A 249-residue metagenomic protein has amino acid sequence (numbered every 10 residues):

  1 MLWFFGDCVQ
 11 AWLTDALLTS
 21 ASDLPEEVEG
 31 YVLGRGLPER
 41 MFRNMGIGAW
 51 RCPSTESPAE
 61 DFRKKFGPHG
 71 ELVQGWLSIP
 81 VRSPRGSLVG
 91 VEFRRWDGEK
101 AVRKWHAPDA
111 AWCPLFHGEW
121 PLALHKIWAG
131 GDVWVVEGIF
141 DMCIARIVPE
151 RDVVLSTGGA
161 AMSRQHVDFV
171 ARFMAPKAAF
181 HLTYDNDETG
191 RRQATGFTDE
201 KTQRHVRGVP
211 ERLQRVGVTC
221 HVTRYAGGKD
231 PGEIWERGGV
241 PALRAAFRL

Functional and structural regions predicted by a protein language model:
M1-S78, R82-R85, M174, Q214-R215 (+1 more regions): TOPRIM metal-binding catalytic domain and adjacent DNA-binding surface shared by DnaG-type primases
F5, V9-Q10, A16, E29 (+4 more regions): Short, functionally important structural connectors and interaction interfaces within domains
G6-Q10, T14-D15, A21-E27, P38-M41 (+9 more regions): General structural signal for secondary-structure boundaries
G30, N44-G46, W76, R95 (+7 more regions): Residue-level preference for alpha-helix termini and adjacent loops
V32, G130-V133, I139-L249: TOPRIM fold recognition
R40, K100, A110, A226-K229: Residue-level signal for pocket-adjacent positions within structured domains
A49, P80, A123, G228-D230 (+1 more regions): Short, solvent-exposed coil/turn linker segments
P53-K177, A194: Phosphate-handling DNA/RNA-contact segment within nucleic-acid enzymes
